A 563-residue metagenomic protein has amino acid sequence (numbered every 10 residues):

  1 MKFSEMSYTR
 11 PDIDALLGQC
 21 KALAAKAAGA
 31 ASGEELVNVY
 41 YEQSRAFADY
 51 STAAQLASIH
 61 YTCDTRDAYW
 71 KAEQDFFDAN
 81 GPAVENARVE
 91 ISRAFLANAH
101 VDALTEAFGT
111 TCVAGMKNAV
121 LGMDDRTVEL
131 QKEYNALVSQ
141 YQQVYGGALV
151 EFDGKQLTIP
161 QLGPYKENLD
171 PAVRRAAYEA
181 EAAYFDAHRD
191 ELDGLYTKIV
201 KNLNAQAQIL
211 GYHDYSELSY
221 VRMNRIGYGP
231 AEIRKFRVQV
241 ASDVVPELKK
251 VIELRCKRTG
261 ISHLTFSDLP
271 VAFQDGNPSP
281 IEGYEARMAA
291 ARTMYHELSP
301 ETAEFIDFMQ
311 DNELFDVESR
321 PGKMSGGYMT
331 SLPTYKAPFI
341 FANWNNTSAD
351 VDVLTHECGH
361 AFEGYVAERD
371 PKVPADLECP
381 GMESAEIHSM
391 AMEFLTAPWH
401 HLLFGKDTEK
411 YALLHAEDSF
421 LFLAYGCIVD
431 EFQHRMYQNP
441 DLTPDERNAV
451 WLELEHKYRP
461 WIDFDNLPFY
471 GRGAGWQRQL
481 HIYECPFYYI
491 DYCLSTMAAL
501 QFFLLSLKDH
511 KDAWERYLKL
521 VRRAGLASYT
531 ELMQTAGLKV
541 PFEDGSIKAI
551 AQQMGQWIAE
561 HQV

Functional and structural regions predicted by a protein language model:
M1-P278, A290: A well-structured
T110, G115-K117, G227, E318 (+6 more regions): C-terminal, non-catalytic "cap/extension" segments appended to globular domains
G122-M123, E181-H188, Y228-R234, L269-P280 (+4 more regions): Glycine- and acidic
Y196-H213, V251-R255, G359-R369, M390-D407: Long, well-ordered alpha-helical segments
P230-A231, L254, R258, L298-E301 (+4 more regions): Inter-helical turn/loop segments and adjacent helix faces that build the functional surface of alpha-helical bundle
S242-D243, A367-E368, C379-D407, A416 (+2 more regions): Post-HExxH zinc-binding segment in Zn-dependent metallohydrolases
Q274-T334, T347-S348: Auxiliary, metal-adjacent structural segments of Zn-dependent hydrolase domains
A342-E368, S389, F394, F432 (+1 more regions): Active-site recognition of the HExxH zinc-binding catalytic motif
